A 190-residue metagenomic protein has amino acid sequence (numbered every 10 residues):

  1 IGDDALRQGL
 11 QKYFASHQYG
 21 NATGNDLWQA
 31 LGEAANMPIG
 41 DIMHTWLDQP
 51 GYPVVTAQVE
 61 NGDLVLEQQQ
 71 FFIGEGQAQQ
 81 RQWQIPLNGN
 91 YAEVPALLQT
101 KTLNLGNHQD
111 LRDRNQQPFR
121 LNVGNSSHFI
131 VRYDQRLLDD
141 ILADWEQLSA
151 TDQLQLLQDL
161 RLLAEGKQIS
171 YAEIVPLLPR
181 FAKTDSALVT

Functional and structural regions predicted by a protein language model:
I1: Conserved alpha-helical "signature site" that marks functionally important helical segments or helix/loop junctions
D4-T190: Non-catalytic accessory/interaction domains
